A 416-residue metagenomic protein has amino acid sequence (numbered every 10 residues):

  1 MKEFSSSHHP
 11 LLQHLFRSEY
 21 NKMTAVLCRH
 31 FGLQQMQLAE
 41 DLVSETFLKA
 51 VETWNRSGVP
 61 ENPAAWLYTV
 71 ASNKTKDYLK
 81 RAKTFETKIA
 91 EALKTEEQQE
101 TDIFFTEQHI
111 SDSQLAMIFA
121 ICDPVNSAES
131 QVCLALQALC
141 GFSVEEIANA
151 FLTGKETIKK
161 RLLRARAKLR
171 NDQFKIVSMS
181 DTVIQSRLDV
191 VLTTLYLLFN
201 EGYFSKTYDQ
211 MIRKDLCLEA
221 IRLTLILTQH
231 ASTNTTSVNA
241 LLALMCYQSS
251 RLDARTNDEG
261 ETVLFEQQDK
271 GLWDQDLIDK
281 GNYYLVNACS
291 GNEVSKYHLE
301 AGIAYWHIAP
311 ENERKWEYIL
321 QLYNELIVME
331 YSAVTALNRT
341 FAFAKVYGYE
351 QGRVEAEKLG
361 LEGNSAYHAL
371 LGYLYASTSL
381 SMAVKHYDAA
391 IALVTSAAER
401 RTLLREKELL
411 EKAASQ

Functional and structural regions predicted by a protein language model:
K2-R29, S186-T193: A short, charge-rich alpha-helical start-of-domain segment used by transcription regulators
F16-M36, V51-T53, I121, F204-K206: Amphipathic, Lys/Arg- and hydrophobic-enriched alpha-helical face
D41-L48, E61-N73: Structural recognition of an alpha-helix C-terminal capping motif at a helix-to-coil junction
S72-A90: Arg/Lys-rich amphipathic alpha helix in sigma70-family domain 2
K94-E97, T101, F105-A120, A128 (+3 more regions): Amphipathic helix-loop-helix modules that constitute alpha-helical solenoid scaffolds
V125-F142: Short amphipathic alpha helix immediately N-terminal
